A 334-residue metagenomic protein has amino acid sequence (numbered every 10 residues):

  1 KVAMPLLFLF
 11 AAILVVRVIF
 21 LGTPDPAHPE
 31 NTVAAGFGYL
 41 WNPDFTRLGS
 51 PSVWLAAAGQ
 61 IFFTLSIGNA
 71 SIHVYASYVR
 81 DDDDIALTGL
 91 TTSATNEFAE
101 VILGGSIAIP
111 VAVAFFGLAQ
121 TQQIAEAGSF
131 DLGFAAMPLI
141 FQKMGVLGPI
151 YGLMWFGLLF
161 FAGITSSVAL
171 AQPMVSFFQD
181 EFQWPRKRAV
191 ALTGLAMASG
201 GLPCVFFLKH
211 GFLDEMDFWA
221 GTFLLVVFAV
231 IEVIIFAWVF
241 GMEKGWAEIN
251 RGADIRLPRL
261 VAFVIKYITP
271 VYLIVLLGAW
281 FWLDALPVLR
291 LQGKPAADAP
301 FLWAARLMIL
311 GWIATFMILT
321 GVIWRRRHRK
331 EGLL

Functional and structural regions predicted by a protein language model:
K1-F10, P29, L55, F223 (+2 more regions): Helical membrane-embedded segments and adjacent short helical loop/helix-boundary regions of multi-pass membrane
V2-I164, V168, E181-Q183, R188-L192 (+1 more regions): Membrane-embedded translocation segments of transport machinery
F8-P43, G200, C204-V205, V226-A247 (+1 more regions): Hydrophobic alpha-helical segments and their helix-loop junctions in multi-pass secondary transporters
T23-L55, A127-F134, K209-F218, W246-P258 (+2 more regions): Inter-helical loop and helix-membrane interface segments of multi-pass membrane transporters/permeases
S77-L87, A171-M174, Q179-Q183, V239-A253 (+1 more regions): Juxtamembrane membrane-water interface segments of multi-pass membrane proteins, especially cytoplasmic-side
I107-A112, A171-S176, G211-D214: Re-entrant/interfacial helical elements at transmembrane boundaries that shape and gate the permeation pathway
F182-G194, W219-A305, L333: C-terminal membrane-solvent junction of multi-pass transporters and transport-like membrane proteins
F236, T315-R326: Alpha-helical transmembrane segments
